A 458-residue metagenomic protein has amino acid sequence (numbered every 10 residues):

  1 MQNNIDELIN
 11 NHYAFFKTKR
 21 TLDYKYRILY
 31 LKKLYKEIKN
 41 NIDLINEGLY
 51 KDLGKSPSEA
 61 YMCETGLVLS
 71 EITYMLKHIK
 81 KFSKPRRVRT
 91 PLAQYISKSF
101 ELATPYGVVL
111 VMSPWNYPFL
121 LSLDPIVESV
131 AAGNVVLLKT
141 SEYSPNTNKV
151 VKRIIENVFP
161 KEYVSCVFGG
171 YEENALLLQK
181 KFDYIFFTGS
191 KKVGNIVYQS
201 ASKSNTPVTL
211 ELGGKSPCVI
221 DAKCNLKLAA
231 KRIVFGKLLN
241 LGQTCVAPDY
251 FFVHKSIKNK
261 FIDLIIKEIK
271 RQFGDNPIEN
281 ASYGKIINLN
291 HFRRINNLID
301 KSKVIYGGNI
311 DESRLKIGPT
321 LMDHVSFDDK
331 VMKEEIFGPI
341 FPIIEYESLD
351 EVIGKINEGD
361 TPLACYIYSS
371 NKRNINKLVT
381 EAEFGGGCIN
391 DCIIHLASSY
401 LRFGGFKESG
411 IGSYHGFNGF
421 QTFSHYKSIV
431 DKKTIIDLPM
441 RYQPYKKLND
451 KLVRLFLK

Functional and structural regions predicted by a protein language model:
M1-F100: N-terminal Rossmann-like NAD(P)+-binding subdomain of aldehyde/semialdehyde dehydrogenases
I5, Y24, I42, L226 (+3 more regions): Residues at or immediately preceding the N-termini of alpha-helices
A14-R20, V111, C218-I220, Y250-K255 (+4 more regions): Short, well-ordered beta-strand elements within core beta-sheets of diverse protein domains
R20, Y35-I38, I42, L53 (+14 more regions): Structural signal for hydrophobic packing residues in well-ordered secondary-structure cores of soluble enzyme domains
L22-D23, K270, I317-K458: Conserved C-terminal structural/oligomerization subdomain of aldehyde/semialdehyde dehydrogenase
R27, I72, G133, V164 (+7 more regions): Residue-level signal for inorganic ion chemistry
L92-L228: Rossmann-like NAD(P) dinucleotide-binding subdomain of oxidoreductase/dehydrogenase enzymes
V193-F327, I389, K451, L457: ALDH superfamily catalytic-core signature
